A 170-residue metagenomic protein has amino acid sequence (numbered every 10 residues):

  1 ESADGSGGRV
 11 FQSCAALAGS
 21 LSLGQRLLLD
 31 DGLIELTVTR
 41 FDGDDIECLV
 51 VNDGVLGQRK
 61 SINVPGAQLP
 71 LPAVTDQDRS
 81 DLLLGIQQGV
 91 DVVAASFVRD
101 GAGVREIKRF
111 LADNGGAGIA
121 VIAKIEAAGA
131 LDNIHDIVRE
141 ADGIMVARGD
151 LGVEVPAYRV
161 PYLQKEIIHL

Functional and structural regions predicted by a protein language model:
E1-L170: Non-catalytic helical/linker scaffolds that mediate oligomerization, partner binding, and domain coupling around large
